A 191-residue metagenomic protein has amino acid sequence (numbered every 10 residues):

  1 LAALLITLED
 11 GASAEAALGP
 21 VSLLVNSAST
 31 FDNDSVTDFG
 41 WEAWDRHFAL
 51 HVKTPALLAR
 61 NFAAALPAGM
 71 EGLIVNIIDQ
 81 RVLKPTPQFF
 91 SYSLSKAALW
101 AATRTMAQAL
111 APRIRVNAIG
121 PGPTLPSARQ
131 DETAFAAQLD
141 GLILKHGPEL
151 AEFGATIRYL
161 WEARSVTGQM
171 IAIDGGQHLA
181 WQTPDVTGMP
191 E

Functional and structural regions predicted by a protein language model:
L1-G19, L160: Conserved amphipathic alpha-helix within the SDR
D10, V25, L58-F62, L66 (+2 more regions): Hydrophobic positions on the long internal alpha-helix of Rossmann-like NAD(P)-dependent oxidoreductase domains
P20-V21, L66-I78, P112-I114, Q169: Active-site loop of short-chain dehydrogenase/reductase
S27-D32, G176: Conserved NAD(P)H cofactor-binding loop of Rossmann-fold oxidoreductase domains
S35-V36, A43-F48, Q138: Substrate-binding pocket helix/loop in short-chain dehydrogenase/reductase
E71-A98, T103-A111, P123-T124, Q177: Catalytic loop of short-chain dehydrogenase/reductase
L150-I173, H178-L179: C-terminal substrate-recognition "lid" of short-chain dehydrogenase/reductases
